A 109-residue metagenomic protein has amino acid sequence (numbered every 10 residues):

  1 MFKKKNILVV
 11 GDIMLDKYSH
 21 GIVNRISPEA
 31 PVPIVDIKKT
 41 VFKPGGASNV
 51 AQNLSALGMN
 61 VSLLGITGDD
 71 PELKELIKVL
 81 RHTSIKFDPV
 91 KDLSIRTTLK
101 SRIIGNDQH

Functional and structural regions predicted by a protein language model:
M1-N24: Positively charged, low-complexity intrinsically disordered leader regions
N6, P28, V32-L99: Substrate-binding N-lobe of the ribokinase-like
L15-V23, E72-K78, L99-I103: Short acidic, glycine/serine/threonine-rich loops at helix termini
H109: Short acidic (Asp/Glu) and glycine-rich catalytic loops that position anionic groups and cofactors
